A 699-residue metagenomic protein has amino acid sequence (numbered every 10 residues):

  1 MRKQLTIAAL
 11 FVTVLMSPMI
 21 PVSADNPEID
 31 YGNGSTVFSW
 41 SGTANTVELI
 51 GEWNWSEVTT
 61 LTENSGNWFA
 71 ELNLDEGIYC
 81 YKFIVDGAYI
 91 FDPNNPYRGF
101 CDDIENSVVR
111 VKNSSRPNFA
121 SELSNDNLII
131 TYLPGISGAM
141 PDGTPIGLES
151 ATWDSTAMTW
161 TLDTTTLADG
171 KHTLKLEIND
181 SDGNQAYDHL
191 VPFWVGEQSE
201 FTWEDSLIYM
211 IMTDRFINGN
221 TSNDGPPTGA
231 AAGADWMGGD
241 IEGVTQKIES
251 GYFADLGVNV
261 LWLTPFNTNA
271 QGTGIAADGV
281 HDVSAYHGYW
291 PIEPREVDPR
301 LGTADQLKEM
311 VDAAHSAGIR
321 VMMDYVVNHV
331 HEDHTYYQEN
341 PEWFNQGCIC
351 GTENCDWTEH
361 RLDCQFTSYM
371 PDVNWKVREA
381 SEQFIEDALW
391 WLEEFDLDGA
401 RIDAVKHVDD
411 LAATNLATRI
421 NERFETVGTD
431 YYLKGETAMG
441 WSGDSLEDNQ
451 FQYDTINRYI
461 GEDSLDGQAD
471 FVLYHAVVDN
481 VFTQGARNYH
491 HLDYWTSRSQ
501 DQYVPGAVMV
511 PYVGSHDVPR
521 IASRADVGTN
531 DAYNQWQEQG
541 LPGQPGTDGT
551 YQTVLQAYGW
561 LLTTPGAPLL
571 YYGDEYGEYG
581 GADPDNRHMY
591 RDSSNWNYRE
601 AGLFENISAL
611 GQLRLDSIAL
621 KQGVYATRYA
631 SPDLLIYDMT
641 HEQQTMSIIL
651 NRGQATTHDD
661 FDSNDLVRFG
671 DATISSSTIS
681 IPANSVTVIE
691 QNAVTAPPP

Functional and structural regions predicted by a protein language model:
A8-P18: Bacterial N-terminal signal peptides
P27, I319, D387-L389, E393-D398 (+8 more regions): Active-site-proximal helices and loops of the catalytic beta/alpha 8
E28-I78, I84-K112, G143-T156: Aromatic-rich carbohydrate-binding modules that target alpha-glucans
L74-I78, T164-K171: Surface-exposed, short loops/turns at beta-strand junctions within beta-sandwich domains
C80-Y81, S676-P698: C-terminal beta-strand-rich structural cap/linker in extracellular carbohydrate-active enzymes
A88, N179-N184: Short, solvent-exposed loop/turn segments at the edges of extracellular beta-sandwich modules
T202, F216-F395, A412-T426, Y432-T437 (+1 more regions): Substrate-binding/active-site clefts of carbohydrate-active enzymes
